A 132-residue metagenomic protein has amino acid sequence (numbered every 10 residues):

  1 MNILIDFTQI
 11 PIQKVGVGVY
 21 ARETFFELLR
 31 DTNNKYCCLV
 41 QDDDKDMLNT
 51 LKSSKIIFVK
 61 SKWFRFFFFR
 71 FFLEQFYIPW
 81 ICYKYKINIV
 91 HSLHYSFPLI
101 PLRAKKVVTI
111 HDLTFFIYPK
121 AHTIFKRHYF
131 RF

Functional and structural regions predicted by a protein language model:
M1-F132: Carbohydrate transferase catalytic cores enriched for Leloir-type hexosyltransferases
